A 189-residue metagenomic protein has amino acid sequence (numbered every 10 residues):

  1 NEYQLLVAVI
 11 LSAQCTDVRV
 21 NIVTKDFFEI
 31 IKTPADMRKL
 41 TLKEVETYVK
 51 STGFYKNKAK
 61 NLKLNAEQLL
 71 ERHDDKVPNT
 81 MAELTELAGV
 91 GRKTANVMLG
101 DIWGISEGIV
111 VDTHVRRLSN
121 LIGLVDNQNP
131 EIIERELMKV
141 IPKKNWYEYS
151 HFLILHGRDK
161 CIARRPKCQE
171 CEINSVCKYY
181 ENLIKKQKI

Functional and structural regions predicted by a protein language model:
N1-K188: Catalytic cores of DNA base-excision repair glycosylases
